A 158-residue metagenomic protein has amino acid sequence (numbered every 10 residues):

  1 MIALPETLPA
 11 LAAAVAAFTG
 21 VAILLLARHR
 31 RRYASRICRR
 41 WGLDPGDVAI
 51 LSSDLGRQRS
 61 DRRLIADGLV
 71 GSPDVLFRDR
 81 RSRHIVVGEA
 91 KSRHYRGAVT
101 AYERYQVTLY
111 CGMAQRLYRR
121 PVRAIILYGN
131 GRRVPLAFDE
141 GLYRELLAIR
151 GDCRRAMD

Functional and structural regions predicted by a protein language model:
M1-R81, I85-V87: Metal-dependent nuclease catalytic cores that hydrolyze phosphodiester bonds in DNA/RNA, characterized by
D67-P73, F77-M157: Nucleic-acid nuclease catalytic cores
